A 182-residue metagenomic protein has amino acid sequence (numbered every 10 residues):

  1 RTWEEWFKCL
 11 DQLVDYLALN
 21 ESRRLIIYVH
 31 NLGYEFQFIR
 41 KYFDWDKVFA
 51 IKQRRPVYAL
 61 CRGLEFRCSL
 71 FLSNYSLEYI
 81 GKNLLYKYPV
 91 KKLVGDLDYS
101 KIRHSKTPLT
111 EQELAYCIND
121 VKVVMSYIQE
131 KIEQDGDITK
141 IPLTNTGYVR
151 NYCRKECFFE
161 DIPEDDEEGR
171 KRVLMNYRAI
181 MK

Functional and structural regions predicted by a protein language model:
T2-L109, A115-N119: Conserved DEDDh/DEDDy metal-dependent 3′-5′ exonuclease domain
K101-K182: Common nucleic-acid-contacting/processivity interface regions adjacent to the catalytic cores of nucleic-acid enzymes
